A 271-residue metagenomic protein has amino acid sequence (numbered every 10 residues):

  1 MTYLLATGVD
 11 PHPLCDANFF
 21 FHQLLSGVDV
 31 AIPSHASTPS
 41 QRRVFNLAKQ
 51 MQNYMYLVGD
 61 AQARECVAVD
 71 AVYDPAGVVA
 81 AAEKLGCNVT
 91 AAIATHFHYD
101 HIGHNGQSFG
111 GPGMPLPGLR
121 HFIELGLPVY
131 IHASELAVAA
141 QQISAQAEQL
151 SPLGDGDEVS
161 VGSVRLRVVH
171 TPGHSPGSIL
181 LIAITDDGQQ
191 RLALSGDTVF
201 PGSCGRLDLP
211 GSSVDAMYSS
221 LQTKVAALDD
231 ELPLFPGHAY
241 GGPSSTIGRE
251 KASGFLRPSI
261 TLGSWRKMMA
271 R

Functional and structural regions predicted by a protein language model:
M1-C66, A71-L85, I123, R271: Zn-dependent metallo-beta-lactamase
T2-F19, Q23, N105-G111, G126-L127 (+4 more regions): Binuclear metal-dependent hydrolase catalytic cores
F21, A68, T90, Y130 (+2 more regions): Structural detector of well-ordered beta-strand residues that form the stable sheet scaffold of enzyme domains
A31, Y99, V138-A139, G242-S244: Generic structural signal for helix capping and beta-alpha/helix-loop junctions
N46-A48, L150, H170-P172: Short Gly/Pro-enriched turn/cap motifs at secondary-structure boundaries
M51-Q52, C66, Y73-R165, I184: Active-site HxH/HxHxD metal-binding segment of metal-dependent hydrolases
V58, T95, T171: Conserved S/T- and glycine-rich ATP-binding loop of Class I adenylate-forming
R64, E158, R165, H170 (+1 more regions): Metallo-beta-lactamase
